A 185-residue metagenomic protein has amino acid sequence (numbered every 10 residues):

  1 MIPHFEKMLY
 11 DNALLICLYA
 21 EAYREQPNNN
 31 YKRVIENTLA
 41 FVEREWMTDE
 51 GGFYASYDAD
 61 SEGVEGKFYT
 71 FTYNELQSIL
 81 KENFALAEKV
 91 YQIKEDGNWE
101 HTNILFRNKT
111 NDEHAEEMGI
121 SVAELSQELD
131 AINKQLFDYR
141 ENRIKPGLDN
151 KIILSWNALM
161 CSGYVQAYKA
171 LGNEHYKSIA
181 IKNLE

Functional and structural regions predicted by a protein language model:
M1-E185: Glycan-recognition and catalytic cores of secretory/periplasmic carbohydrate-active enzymes
